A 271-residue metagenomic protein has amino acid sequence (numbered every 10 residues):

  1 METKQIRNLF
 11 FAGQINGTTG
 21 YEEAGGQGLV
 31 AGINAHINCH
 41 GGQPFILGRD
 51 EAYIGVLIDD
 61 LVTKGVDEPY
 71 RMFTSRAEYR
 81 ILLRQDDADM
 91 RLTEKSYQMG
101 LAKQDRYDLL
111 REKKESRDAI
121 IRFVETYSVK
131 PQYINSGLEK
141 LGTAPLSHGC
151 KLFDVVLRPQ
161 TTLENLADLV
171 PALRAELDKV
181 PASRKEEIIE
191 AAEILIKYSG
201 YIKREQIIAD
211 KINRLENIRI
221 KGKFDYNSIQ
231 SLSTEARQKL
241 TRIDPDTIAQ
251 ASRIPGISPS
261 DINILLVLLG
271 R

Functional and structural regions predicted by a protein language model:
M1, L61-K64, L240: Replace "in large, NTP-powered and nucleic-acid-processing enzymes" with "in large, NTP-powered factors and other
M1-G20: Short FAD-binding loop at a beta-strand-to-alpha-helix junction that anchors the flavin cofactor in diverse
Q5-I6, G25, V66, P245: Short, well-ordered loop/turn elements at secondary-structure boundaries
F10, Q27, R91, N263: Active-site phosphate/pyrophosphate-handling residues
G20-E23, R84: Short alpha-helix boundary/capping segments
A24-L47: Internal hydrophobic alpha-helix adjacent to the cofactor/substrate pocket in enzyme cavities
G41-K95, M99-A102, D108: Mid-to-C-terminal Rossmann-like scaffold of FAD/NAD(P)H-dependent oxidoreductases
R76, L82, T93-N263, V267-G270: Extended, charge-enriched "interface" segments that sit outside catalytic cores
